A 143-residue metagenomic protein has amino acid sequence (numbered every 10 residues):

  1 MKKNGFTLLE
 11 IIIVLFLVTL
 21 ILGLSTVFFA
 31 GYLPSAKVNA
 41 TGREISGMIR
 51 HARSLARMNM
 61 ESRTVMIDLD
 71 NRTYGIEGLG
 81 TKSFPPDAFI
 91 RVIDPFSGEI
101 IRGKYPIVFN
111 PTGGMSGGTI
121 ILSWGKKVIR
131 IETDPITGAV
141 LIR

Functional and structural regions predicted by a protein language model:
M1-F29: N-terminal single-pass transmembrane signal-anchor helix
L24-R43, G47-R50, S54, M58 (+1 more regions): N-terminal helix-rich module
